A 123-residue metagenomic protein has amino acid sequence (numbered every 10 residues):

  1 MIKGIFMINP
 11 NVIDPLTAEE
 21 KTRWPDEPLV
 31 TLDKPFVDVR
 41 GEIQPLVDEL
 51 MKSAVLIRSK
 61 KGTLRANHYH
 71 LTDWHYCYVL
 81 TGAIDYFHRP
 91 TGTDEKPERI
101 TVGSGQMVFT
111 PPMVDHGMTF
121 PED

Functional and structural regions predicted by a protein language model:
I2-S53: A short, N-terminal "cap"/entry segment at the start of jelly-roll beta-barrel domains of the cupin/DSBH fold
G41-E42, G62-A66, D94-E95: A short, acidic/glycine-rich surface segment
I43, N67, Y86-F87, T110 (+1 more regions): Short beta-strand His + acidic residue motifs that chelate non-heme Fe in jelly-roll/DSBH and cupin folds
V55-T72: Conserved short histidine dyad/triad with adjacent acidic residue
R58-K60, F87-H88, K96: Extended, hydrophobic alpha-helical segments
N67-H68, W74-V79, I100, M107-V108 (+1 more regions): His/acidic/aromatic-lined binding-pocket segments of jelly-roll/cupin-type domains and related regulatory beta-sandwich
T72-D85, R89-P90: Glycine- and acidic-residue-biased ligand/ion/polar-headgroup-sensing regions
T91-P112: Short acidic-glycine-tyrosine-enriched beta hairpin
